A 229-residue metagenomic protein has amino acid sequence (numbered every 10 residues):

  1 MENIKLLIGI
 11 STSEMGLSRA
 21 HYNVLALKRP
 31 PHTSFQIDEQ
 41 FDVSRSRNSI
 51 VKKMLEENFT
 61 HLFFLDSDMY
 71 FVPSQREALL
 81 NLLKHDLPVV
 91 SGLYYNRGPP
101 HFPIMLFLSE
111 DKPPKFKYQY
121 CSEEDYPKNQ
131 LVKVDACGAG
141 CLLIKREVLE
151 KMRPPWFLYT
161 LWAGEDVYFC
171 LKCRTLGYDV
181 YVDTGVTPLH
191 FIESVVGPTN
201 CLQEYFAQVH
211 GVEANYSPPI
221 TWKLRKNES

Functional and structural regions predicted by a protein language model:
M1-R45: N-proximal low-complexity "stem/linker" segments adjacent to membrane-targeting elements
K28-R29, L83, R174: Anion (oxyanion) recognition and catalysis
N48-H61: Active-site nucleotide-sugar/metal-binding loop of Leloir-type enzymes
V51, V72-L158: Conserved catalytic core of nucleotide-sugar-dependent glycosyltransferases
F59-Y70: Short beta-strand-to-loop acidic/aromatic patch adjacent to the donor-nucleotide binding site
R146, K151-S229: C-terminal catalytic/acceptor-binding lobe
